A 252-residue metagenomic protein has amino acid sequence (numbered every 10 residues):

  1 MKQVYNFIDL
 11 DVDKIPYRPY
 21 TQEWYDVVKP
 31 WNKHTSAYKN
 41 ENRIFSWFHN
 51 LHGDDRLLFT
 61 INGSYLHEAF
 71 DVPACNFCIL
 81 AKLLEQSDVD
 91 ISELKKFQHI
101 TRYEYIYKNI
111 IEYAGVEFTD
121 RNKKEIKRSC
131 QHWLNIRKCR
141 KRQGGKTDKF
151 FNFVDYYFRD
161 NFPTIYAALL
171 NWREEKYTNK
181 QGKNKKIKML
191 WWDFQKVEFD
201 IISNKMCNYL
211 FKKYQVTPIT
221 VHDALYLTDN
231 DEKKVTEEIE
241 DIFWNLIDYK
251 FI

Functional and structural regions predicted by a protein language model:
M1-L58, N62-S64, Y249-I252: Non-catalytic nucleic-acid-binding interfaces of large nucleic-acid enzymes and RNP effectors
F45-K186: Helical catalytic core of nucleic-acid polymerases
E68-D71, D223-L227: Short cationic amphipathic helices and targeting signals
N76-L83, D229-E238: A short acidic (Asp/Glu
L134-K138, L210, D229: Short alpha-helix boundary/capping elements
K183-D200, N204-M206: Adenine-nucleotide phosphate-binding core of ATP-dependent small-molecule kinases
D200-V221, L227: Active-site palm subdomain of RNA-directed nucleic acid polymerases
E232-I252: Polymerase palm active-site segment centered on the conserved acidic dipeptide of motif C
